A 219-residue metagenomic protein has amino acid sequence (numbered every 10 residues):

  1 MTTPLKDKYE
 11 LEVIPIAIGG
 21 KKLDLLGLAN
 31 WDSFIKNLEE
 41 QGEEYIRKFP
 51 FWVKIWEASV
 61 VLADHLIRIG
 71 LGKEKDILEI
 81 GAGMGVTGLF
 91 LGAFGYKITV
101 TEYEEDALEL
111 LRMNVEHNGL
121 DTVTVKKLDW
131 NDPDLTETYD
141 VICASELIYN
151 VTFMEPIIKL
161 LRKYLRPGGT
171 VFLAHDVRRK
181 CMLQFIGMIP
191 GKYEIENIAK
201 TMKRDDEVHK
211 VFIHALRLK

Functional and structural regions predicted by a protein language model:
M1-K219: S-adenosylmethionine-dependent methyltransferases
